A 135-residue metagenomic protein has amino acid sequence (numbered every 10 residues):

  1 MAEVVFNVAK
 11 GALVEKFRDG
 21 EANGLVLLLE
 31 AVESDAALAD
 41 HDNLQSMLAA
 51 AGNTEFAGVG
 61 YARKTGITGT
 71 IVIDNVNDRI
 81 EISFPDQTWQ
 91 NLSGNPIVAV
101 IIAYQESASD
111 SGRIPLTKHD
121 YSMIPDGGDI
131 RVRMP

Functional and structural regions predicted by a protein language model:
M1-V98, Q105-P135: Small cysteine-rich, disulfide-bonded extracellular modules of the LU/uPAR three-finger superfamily and closely related
